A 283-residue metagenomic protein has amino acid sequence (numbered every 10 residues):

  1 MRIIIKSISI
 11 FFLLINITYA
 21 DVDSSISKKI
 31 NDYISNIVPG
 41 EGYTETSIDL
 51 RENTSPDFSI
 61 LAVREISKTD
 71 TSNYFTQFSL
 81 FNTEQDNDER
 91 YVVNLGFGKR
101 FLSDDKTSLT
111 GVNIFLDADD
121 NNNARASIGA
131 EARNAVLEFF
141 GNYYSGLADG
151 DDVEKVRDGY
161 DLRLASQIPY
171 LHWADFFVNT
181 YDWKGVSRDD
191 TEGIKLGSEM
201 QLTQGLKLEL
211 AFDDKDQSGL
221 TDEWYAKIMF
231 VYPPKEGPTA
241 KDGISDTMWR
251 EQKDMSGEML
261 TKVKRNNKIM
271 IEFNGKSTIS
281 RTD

Functional and structural regions predicted by a protein language model:
M1-A20: Classical Sec-dependent N-terminal signal peptides that target proteins to the secretory pathway
T18-R90, M259-D283: Outer-membrane beta-barrel initiation region
D21-P39, L147-F177, Y181-R188, K195 (+1 more regions): Flexible, glycine-rich linker and terminal segments associated with outer-membrane beta-barrel/transport systems
E41-L50, S72-E84, S108-D119, I128 (+3 more regions): Transmembrane beta-strand segments that form the barrel wall of outer-membrane beta-barrel proteins
G42, T54-I60, E89-L95, S108 (+5 more regions): Residues that define the transmembrane beta-barrel architecture of outer-membrane proteins
E52-T54, I66-K68, N82-D88, F101-D105 (+6 more regions): Gram-negative outer-membrane beta-barrel proteins
I60-R64, L95-K99, I128-N134, L162-S166 (+2 more regions): Residues on the lipid-exposed face of transmembrane beta-strands in outer-membrane beta-barrel proteins
S67-T71, L102-T107, N134-L137, P169-W173 (+2 more regions): Outer-membrane beta-barrel channels and translocator barrels
